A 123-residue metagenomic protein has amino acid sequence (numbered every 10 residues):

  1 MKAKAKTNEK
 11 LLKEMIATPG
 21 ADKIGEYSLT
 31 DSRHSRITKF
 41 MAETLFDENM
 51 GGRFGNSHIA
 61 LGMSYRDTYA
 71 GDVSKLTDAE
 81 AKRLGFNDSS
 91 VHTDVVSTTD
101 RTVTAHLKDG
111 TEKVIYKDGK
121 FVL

Functional and structural regions predicted by a protein language model:
M1-L123: Metal/cofactor-centered catalytic core regions of large enzymes
